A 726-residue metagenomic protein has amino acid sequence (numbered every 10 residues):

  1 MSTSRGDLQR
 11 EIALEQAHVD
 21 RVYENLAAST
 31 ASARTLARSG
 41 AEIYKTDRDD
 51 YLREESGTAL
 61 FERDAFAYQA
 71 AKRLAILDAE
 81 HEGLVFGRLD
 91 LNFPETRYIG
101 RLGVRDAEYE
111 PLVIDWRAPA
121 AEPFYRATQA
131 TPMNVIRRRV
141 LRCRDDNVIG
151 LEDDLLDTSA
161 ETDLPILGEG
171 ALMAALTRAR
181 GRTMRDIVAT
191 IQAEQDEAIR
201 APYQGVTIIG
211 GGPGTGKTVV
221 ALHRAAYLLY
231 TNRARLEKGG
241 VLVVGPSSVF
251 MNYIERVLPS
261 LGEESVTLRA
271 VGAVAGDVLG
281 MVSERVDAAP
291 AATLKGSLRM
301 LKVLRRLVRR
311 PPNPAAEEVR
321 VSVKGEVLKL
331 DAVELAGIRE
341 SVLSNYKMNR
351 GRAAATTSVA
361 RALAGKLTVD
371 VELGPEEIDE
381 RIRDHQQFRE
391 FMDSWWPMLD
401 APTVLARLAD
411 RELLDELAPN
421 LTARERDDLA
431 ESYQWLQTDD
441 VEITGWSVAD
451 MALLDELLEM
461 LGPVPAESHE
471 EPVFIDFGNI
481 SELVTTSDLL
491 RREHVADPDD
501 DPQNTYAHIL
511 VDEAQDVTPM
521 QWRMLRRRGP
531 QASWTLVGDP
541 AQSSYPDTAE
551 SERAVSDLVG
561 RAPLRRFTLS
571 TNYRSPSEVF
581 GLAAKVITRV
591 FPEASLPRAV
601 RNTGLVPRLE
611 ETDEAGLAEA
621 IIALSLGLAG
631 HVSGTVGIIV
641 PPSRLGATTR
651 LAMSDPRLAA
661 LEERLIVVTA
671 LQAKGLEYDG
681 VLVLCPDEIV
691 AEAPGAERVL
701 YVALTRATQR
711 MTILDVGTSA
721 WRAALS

Functional and structural regions predicted by a protein language model:
M1-A37, A41, K45, R144 (+8 more regions): P-loop NTPase Walker
M1-V188, Q192-E197, S481, S726: Extended, charged low-complexity regulatory segments
A75-H81, R88-L91, T131-M133, R139-R142 (+8 more regions): A general structural signal for short secondary-structure junctions and capping/turn motifs
R88-D90, G150, I208, T403 (+2 more regions): A structural signal for short, well-ordered beta-strand segments and their strand-loop junctions that often border
T183, I187, K217-A221, M300 (+4 more regions): Phosphate/oxyanion-binding active-site loops and adjacent basic polyanion-contact surfaces
Q192, D196-Y203, A226, D393 (+4 more regions): Amphipathic, well-packed alpha-helical segments that form the structural scaffold of globular domains
L229-L510, D516-M524, A532: Alpha-helical nucleic-acid-binding subdomain of P-loop helicases immediately C-terminal to the Walker A/P-loop
A234, G239, S248-A292, L458-P465 (+2 more regions): Conserved helicase motor core of SF1/SF2 NTP-dependent helicases
